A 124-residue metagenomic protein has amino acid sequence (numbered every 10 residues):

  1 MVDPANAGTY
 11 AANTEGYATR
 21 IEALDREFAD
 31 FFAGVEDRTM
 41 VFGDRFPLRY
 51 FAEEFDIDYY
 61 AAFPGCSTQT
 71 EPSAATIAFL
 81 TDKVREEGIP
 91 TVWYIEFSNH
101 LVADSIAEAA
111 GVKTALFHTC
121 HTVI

Functional and structural regions predicted by a protein language model:
M1-I124: Extracytoplasmic metal-acquisition and chelation regions
